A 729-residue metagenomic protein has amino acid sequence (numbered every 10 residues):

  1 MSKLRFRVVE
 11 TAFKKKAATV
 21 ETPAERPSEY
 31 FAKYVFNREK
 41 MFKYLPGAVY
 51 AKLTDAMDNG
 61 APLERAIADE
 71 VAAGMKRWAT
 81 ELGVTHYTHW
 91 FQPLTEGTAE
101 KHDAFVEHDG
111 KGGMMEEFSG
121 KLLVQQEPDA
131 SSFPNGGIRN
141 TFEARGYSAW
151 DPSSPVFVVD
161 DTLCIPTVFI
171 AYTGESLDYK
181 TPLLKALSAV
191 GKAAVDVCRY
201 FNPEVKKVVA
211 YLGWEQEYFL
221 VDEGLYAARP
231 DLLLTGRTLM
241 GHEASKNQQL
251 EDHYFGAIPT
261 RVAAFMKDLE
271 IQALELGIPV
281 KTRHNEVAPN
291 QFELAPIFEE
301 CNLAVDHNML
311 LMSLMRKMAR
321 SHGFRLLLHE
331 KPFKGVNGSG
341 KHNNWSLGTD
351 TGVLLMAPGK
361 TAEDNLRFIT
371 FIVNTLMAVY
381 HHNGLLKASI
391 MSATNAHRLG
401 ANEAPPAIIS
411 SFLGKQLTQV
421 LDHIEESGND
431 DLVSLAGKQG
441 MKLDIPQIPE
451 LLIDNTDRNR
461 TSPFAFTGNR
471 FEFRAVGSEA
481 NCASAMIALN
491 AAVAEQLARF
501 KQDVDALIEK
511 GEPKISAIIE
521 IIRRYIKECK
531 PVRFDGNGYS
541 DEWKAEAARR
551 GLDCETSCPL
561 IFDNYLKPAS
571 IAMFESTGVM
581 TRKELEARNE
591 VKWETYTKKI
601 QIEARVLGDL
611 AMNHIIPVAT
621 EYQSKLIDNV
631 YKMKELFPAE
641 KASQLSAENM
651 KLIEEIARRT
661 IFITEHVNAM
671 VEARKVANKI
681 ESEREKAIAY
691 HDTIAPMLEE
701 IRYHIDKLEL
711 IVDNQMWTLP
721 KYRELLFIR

Functional and structural regions predicted by a protein language model:
S2-A24, S132, T141-F157, T162: N-terminal hydrophobic targeting/anchoring segments and the immediately downstream early-domain regions of hydrolases
S2-E39, E64, I258-P279: N-terminal-biased segments
K15-S119, V124-N140: Histidine/acidic residue-rich metal-binding segments in metalloenzymes
I67, F91, S119, P296-F298 (+5 more regions): Active-site proximal loops enriched in glycine and acidic residues that flank catalytic Cys/His/Asp and coordinate
I67-V71, F91-P93, K121-L122, F169 (+4 more regions): Active-site-proximal loop/turn and secondary-structure-junction residues that shape catalytic pockets, frequently
E96-G113, S131, R229, G236-T238 (+4 more regions): Short linear, low-complexity motifs centered on an aromatic residue
E143-L328, N337-G340, L347-E590: Glycine-rich, acidic/polar active-site loops that bind/position phosphate-bearing ligands
Y525-R729: C-terminal amphipathic alpha-helical interaction region
